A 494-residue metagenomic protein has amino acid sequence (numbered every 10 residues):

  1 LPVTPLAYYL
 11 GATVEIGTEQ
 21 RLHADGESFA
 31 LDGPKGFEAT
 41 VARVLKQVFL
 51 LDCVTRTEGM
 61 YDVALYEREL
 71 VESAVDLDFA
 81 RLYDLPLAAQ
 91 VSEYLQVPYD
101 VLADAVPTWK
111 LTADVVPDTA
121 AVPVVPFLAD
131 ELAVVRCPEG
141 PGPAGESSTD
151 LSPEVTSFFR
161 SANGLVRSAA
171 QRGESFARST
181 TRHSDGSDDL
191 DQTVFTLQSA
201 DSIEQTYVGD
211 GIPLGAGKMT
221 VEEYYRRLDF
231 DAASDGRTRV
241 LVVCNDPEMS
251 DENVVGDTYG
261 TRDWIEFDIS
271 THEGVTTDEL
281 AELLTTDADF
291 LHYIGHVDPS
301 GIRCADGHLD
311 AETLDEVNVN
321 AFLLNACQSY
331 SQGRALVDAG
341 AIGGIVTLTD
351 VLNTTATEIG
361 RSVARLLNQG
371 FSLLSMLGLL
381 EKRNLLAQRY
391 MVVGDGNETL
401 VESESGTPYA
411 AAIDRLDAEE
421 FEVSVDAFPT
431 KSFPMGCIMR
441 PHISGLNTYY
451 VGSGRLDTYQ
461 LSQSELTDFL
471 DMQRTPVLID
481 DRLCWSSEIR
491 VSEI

Functional and structural regions predicted by a protein language model:
L1-S152, F158, A162: Long, folded non-catalytic interaction modules
T4-L10, D257-G260, D338-A341, R361-S362: Short, solvent-exposed amphipathic alpha-helical segments in soluble enzyme and RNA/protein-processing domains
T13-E15, L291-H292, G343-T347: Short hydrophobic alpha-helical runs that function as membrane-insertion/retention elements
E27-K35, L284-D289, G360-R361: Short, surface-exposed amphipathic charged segments that create phosphate/polyanion-binding patches used for binding
S28-K35, S250-D251, Q332-R334: Short, surface-exposed beta-strand/loop "edge" segments at domain boundaries and coil↔beta transitions
L111, V115-F290: A domain-level signal for caspase-like cysteine endopeptidase catalytic cores and their zymogen-processing architecture
V243-P247, V254-A335, V477-I479, L483-E493: Catalytic-core segments of thiol-dependent peptidases
N320, N325-I494: Active-site-proximal C-terminal subdomain of hydrolase catalytic domains
